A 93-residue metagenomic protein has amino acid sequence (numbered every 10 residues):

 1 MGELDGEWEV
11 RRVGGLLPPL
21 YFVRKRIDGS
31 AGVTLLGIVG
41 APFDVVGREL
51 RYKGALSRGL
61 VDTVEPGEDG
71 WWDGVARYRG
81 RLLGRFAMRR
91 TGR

Functional and structural regions predicted by a protein language model:
M1-G37, G74-A76: Tryptophan-anchored aromatic micro-motifs
V10, V64, A87-M88: Short beta-strand element of the conserved SAM-dependent methyltransferase core
F22, Y52-K53, F86: Aromatic-residue hotspot detector
A31-G70: Contiguous, well-ordered beta-strand patches that form the walls/edges of small beta-barrel/beta-sandwich domains
G54, A76-Y78: Beta-turn initiation residues at beta-strand->coil junctions
E68-D73, R81: Coil-to-beta-strand transition motifs
Y78-R93: Edge beta-strand at a domain terminus
